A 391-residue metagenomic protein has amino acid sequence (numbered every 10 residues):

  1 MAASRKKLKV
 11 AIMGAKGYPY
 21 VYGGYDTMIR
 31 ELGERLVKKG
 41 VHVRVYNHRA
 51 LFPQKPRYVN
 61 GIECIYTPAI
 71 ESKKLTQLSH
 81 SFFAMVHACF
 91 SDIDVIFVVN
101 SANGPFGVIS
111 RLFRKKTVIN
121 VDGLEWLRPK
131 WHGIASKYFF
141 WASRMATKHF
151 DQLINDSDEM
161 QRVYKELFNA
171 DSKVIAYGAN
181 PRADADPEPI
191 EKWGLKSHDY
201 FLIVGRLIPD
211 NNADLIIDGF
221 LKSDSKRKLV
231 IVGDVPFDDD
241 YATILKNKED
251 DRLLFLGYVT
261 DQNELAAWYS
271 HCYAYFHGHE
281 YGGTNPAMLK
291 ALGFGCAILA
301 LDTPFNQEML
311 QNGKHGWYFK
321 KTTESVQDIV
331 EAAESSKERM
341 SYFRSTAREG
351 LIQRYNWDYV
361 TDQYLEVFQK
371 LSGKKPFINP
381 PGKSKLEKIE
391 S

Functional and structural regions predicted by a protein language model:
A11, G194-D224, V230: Conserved donor-binding/catalytic core segment of Leloir-type glycosyltransferases
L78-C89, I93-D122, W126, G283: An aromatic- and histidine-rich active-site surface loop
V86-C89, L112, S136-L153, L245: Membrane-proximal helix-turn-helix segments that form the acceptor-binding/catalytic region of lipid-linked
A242-N263: Nucleotide-activated donor-binding/catalytic signature segment of Leloir-type glycosyltransferases, i.e., the conserved
A267-C272, A291: Short alpha-helical donor nucleotide-sugar binding micro-motif in glycosyltransferases
E280: Aromatic "clamp/platform" in nucleotide-sugar-dependent glycosyltransferases that forms part of the donor/acceptor
A297-A300: Short hydrophobic beta-strand element within catalytic cores of glycosyltransferases and related nucleotide-activated
N312, G316-T323, E331-K337: Conserved acidic donor-binding segment of nucleotide-sugar-dependent glycosyltransferases
